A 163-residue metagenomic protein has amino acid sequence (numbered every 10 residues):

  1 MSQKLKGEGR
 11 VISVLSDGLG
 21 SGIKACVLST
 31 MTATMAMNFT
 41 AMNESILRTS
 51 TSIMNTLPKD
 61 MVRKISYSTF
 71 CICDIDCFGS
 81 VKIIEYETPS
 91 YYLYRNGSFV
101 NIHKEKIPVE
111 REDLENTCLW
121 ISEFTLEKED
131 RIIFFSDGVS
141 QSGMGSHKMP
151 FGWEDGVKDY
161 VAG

Functional and structural regions predicted by a protein language model:
M1-E8, K104-M144: Acidic loop->beta-strand submotif enriched in PP2C/PPM serine/threonine phosphatases
S2-V11, S21-V27: N-terminal glycine-rich anion-binding loops that anchor highly charged ligand groups
E8-G9, F78-G79, P89, G97-S98 (+2 more regions): Beta-strand-connecting loop/turn residues
V11-V14, K82-I84, R131-F135: Short hydrophobic-aromatic micro-motifs
S21-M42, R131-G163: Active-site-proximal, acidic helix/loop segment immediately C-terminal to a metal-coordinating Asp/Glu
C26-G97, L119-I121: Catalytic core of PPM/PP2C metal-dependent serine/threonine phosphatase domains
F99-H103: Surface-exposed loop/edge segments in extracytoplasmic proteins
